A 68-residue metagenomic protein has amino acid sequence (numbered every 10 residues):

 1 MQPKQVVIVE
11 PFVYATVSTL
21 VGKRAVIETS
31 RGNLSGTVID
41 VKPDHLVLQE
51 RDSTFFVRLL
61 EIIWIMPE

Functional and structural regions predicted by a protein language model:
M1-S35, I39-P43, V47-E68: Short glycine-rich, low-complexity segments
